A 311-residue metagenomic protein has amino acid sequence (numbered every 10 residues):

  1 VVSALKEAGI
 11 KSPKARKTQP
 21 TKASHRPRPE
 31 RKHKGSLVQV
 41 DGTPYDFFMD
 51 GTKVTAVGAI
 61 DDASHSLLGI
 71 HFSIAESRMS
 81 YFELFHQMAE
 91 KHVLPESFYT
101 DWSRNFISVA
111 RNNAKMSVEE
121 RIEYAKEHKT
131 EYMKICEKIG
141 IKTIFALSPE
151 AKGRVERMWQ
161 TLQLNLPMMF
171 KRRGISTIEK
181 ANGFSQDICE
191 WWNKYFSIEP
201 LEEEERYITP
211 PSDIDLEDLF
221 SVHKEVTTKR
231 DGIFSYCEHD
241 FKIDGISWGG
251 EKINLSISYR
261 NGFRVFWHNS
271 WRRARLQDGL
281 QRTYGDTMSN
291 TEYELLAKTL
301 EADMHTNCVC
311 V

Functional and structural regions predicted by a protein language model:
V1-V40, Y45-D46, E119-E127, E205-S212 (+1 more regions): Basic, flexible linker segments flanking DNA-binding modules in nucleic acid-interacting mobile-element proteins
V2, H86, M133, C189 (+1 more regions): Short glycine-/small-residue-rich flexible loop motifs, especially phosphate/cofactor-binding loops
A4-E7, D187, W191: Alpha-helical scaffold segments in carbohydrate-active enzymes
K6, K11, G35-A56, D62-I178 (+3 more regions): RNase H-like DDE/DDD metal-dependent nuclease/strand-transfer catalytic core used by mobile genetic elements
V57-G58, F263: Generic short beta-strand
K180-D187: A non-catalytic, amphipathic alpha-helix used as a structural packing/dimerization or gating element in enzyme scaffolds
C189-V311: C-terminal, beta-rich DNA-binding module of retroviral/retroelements integrases
